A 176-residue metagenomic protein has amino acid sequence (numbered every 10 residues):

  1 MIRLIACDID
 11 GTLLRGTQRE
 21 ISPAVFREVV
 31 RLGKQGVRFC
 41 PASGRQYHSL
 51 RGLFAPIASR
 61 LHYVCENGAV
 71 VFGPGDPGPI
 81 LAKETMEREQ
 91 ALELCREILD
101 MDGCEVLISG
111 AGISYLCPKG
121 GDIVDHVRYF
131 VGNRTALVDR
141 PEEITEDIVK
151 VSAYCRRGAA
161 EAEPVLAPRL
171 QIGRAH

Functional and structural regions predicted by a protein language model:
I2, A58-R60, I148: Core-facing hydrophobic residues within beta-strands of well-ordered domains
R3-Q18: Asp-based phosphoryl-transfer active-site loop
C7, V70-G75, E142-I144: Short, basic/glycine-rich phosphate-binding loops at helix/coil junctions that contact nucleotide phosphates
G11, L94, A175-H176: Residue-level preference for non-acidic, small/hydrophobic
R19-E20, A24, V151: Substrate-gripping "pore-loop 1 plus following alpha2 helix"
E20, H48-S49, G158-E161: Short alpha-helical
P23-I123: Active-site phosphate-binding/coordination module
E97, M101-R174: Conserved acidic, metal-coordinating active-site core of Asp-based, Mg2+-dependent phosphoryl-transfer enzymes
